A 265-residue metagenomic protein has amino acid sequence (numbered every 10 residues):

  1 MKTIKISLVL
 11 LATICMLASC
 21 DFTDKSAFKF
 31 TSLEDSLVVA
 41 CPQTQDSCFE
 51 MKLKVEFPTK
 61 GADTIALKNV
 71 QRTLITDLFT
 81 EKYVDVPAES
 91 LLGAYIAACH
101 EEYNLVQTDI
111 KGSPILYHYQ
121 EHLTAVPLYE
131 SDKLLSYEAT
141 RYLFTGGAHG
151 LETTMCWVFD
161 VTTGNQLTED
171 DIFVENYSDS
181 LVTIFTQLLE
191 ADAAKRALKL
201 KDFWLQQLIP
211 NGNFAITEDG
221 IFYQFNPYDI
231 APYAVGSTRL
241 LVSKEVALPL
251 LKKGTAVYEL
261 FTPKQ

Functional and structural regions predicted by a protein language model:
M1-A18: Sec-dependent bacterial lipoprotein signal peptides
C20-Q265: Compositionally biased intrinsically disordered regions enriched in Thr/Gly
